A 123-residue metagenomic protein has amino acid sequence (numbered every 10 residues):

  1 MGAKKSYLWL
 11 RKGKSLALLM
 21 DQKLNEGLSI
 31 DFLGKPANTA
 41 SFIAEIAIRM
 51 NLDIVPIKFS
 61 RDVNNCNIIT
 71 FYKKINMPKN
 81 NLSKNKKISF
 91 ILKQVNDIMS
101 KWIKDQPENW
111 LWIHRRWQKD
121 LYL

Functional and structural regions predicted by a protein language model:
G2-L123: Non-catalytic C-terminal accessory region of glycerolipid acyltransferases and related lyso-lipid remodeling enzymes
